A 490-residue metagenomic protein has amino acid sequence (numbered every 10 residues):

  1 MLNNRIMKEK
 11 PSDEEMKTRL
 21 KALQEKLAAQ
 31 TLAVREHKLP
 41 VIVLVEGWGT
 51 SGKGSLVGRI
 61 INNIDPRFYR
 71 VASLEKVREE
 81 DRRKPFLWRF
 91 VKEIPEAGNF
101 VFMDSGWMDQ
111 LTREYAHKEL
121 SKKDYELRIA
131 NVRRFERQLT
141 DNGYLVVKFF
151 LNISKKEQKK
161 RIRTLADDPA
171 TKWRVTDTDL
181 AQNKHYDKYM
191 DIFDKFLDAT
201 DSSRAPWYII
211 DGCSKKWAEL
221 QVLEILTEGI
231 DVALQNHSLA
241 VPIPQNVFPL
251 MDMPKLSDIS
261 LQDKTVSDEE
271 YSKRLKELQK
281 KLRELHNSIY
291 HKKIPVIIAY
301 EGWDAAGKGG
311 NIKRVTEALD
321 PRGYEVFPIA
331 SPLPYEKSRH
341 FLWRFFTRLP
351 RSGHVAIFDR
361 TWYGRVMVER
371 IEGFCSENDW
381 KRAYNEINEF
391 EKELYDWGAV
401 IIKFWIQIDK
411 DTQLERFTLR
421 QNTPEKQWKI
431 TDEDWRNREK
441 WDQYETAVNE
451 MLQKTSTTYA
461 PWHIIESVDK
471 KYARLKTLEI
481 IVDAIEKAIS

Functional and structural regions predicted by a protein language model:
M1-S490: Glycine-rich phosphate-binding loop of ATP-dependent small-molecule kinases
